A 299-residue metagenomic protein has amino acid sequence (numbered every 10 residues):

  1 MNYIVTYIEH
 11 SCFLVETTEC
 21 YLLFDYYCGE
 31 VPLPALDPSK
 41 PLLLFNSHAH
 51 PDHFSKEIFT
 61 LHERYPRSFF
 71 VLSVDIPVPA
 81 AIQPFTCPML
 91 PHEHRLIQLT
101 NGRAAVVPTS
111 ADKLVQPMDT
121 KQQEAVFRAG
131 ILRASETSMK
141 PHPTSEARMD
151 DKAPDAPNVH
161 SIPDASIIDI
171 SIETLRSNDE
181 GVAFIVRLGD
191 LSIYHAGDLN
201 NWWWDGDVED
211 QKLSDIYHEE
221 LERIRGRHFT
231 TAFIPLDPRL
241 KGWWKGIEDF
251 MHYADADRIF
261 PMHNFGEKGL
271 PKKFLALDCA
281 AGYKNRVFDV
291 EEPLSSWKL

Functional and structural regions predicted by a protein language model:
M1-Y3, E16-L22, V106-T109, A129 (+2 more regions): Beta-strand-turn-beta hairpins that frame and shape the catalytic cleft of phosphate-ester-processing enzymes
N2, C12-L61, L199-G226: Pre-active-site segment of Zn-dependent metallo-hydrolases
V5-T6, H10, F69, A81-A111 (+2 more regions): Binuclear metal-ion centers of metallo-dependent hydrolases, dominated by the metallo-beta-lactamase
L23-Y26, P41-F54, V71-V74, Y194-G197 (+3 more regions): Active-site neighborhood of phospho(di)ester-bond hydrolases with catalytic His/Asp-centered motifs
G29-L33, A49-F54, P77-A80, A105 (+4 more regions): Active-site environment of divalent metal-dependent phosphoester hydrolases
P34-L114, D119, A125: Active-site HxH/HxHxD metal-binding segment of metal-dependent hydrolases
D112, A125-R133, S138-P141, K152-D155 (+1 more regions): Intrinsic, low-complexity polybasic segments
N178-H252: Active-site-proximal loop/helix segments of hydrolase catalytic cores
